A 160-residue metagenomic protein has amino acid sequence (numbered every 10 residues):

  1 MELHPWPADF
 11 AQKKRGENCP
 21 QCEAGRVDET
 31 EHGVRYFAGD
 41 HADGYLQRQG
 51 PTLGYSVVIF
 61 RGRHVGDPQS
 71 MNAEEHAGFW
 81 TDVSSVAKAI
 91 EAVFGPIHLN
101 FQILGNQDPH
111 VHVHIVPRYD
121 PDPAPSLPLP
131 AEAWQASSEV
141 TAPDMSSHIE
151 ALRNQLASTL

Functional and structural regions predicted by a protein language model:
M1-I59, R63: Active-site microenvironments that recognize anionic phosphate/pyrophosphate groups
E2-H4, F10-E17, Q21, Y119-L160: C-terminal helix-cap and adjacent tail motif
R48-P51, P117-P121: Short glycine-enriched loops at secondary-structure junctions
I59-W80, A133-P143: Short histidine-centered catalytic/ligand-binding loop motif
E75-V93: Long, well-ordered alpha-helical scaffolding segments within enzyme catalytic domains, especially pronounced
F94-Q107: A short glycine-rich, hydrophobically flanked beta-strand micro-motif that places a catalytic Asp/Glu for divalent metal
N106-D120: Histidine-centered catalytic micro-motifs
